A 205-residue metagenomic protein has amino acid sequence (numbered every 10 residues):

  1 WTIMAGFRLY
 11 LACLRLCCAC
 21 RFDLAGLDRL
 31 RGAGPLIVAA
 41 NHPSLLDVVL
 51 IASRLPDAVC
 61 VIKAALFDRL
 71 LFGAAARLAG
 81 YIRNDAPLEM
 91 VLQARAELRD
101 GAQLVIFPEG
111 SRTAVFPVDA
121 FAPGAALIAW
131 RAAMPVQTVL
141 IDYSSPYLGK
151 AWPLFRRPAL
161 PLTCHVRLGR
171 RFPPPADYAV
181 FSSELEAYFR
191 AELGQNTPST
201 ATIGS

Functional and structural regions predicted by a protein language model:
W1-A5, D28-R31, R99, S144 (+1 more regions): Membrane-interfacial terminal anchoring regions of lipid-handling membrane enzymes
W1-G6, L16-C17, G32-A86: Catalytic core of membrane glycerolipid acyltransferases/transacylases, capturing the structured, soluble-facing
L16-A25, D85-L88, L148-A151: Short gly/ser/thr-rich secondary-structure transition/capping motifs
P35-I37, G101-F107: Residue-level preference for the first positions of well-ordered beta-strands
H42-S44, E109-T113: Short glycine-rich anion-binding loops that position phosphate/pyrophosphate groups of nucleotides and phosphorylated
L71-G73, R99-Q103, A114-E184: A cross-family acyltransferase "interaction/gating" segment
M90-A94, D177: Short acidic active-site motifs
